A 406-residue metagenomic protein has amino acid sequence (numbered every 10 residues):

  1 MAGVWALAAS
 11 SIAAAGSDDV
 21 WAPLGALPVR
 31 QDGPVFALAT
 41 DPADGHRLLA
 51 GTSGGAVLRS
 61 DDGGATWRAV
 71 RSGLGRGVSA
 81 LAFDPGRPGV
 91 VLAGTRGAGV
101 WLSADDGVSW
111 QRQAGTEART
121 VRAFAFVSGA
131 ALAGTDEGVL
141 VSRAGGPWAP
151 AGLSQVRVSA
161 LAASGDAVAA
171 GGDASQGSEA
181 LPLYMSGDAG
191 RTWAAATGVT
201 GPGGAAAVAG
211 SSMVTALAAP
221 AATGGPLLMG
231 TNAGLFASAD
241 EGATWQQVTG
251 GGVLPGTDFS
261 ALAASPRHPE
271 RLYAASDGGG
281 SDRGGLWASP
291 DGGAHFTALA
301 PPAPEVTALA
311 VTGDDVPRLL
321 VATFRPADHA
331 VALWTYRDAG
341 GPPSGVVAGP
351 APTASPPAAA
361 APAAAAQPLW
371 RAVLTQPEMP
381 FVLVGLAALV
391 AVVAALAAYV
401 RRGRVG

Functional and structural regions predicted by a protein language model:
M1-G406: Extracellular glycan-interacting surfaces
